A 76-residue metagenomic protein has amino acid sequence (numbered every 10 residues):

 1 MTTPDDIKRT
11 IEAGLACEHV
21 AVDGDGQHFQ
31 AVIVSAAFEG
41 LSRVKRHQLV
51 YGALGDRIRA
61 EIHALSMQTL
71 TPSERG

Functional and structural regions predicted by a protein language model:
M1-Q27: N-terminal first-folded block
D23, V32-V34, Q68-L70: Solvent-exposed beta-strand sheet faces enriched in polar/charged residues
D23-D25, R43, R59: A generic structural micro-feature
Q27, A36-F38, P72: Residue-level signature for short turns and capping positions that connect secondary-structure elements
H28-Q30, R75-G76: A short acidic, often aromatic-flanked loop/helix-cap motif at beta-alpha or helix-coil junctions that lines enzyme
I33-K45: A short interface-forming secondary-structure element
H47-G76: C-terminal structural segments of small proteins and small subunits
